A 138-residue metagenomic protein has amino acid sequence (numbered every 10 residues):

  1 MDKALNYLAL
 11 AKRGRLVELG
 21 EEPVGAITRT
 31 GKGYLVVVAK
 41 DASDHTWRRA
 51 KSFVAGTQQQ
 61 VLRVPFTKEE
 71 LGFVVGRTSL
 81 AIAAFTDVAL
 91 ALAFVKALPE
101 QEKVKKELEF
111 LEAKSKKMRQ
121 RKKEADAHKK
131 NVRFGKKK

Functional and structural regions predicted by a protein language model:
M1-Q58: N-terminal leader/targeting segments and the first structural element of proteins
K3, H45, F66, A89-A93: Charged, alpha-helix-enriched surfaces in structured cytosolic catalytic cores of large nucleotide-utilizing machines
L16, G72, N131: Short glycine- and Lys/Arg-enriched binding-loop motifs that mark or flank ligand-binding interfaces
T57-D87: Mid-chain, well-packed structural core segment of small domains
R77-A113: C-terminal structural segments of small proteins and small subunits
L111-K138: Charge-patterned, long linear interaction tracts outside catalytic cores
